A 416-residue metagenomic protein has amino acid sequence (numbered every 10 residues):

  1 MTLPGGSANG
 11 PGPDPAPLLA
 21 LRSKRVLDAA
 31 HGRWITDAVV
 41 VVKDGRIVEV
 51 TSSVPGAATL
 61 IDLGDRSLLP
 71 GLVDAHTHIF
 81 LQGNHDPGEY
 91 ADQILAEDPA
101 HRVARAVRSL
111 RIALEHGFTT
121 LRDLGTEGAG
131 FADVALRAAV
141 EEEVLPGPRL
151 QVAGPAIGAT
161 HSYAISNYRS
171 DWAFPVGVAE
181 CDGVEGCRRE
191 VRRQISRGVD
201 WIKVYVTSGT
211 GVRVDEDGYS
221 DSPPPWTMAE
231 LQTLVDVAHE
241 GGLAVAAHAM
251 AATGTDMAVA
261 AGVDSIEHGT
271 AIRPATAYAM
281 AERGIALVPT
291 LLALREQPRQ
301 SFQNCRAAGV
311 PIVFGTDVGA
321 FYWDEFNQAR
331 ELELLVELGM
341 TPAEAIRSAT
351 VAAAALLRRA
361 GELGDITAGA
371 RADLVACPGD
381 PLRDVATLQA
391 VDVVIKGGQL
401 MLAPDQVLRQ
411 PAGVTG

Functional and structural regions predicted by a protein language model:
T2-A20, V26, A30-L69, D92 (+1 more regions): Histidine-rich, glycine-flanked metal-binding segment
K24, I35, A349-V351, A368-G413: C-terminal cap of metal-dependent C-N hydrolases
R66-E142, T160, A258-A261: Metal-associated gating/positioning segment near the N- to mid-region
I79-R102, E142, T160-P175, G209-W226 (+2 more regions): Active-site gating loops and adjacent loop-to-helix segments of metal-dependent hydrolytic enzymes
N84-H85, D133, S162-A164, V212-D215 (+4 more regions): Histidine/acidic-residue-rich catalytic or RNA/ligand-binding cores of hydrolases and nuclease-related proteins
D92, E240, Q297-D380: His/Asp/Glu-enriched, well-ordered alpha-helical/loop segment that forms or immediately abuts the divalent-metal
R105-A132, L136, P146-A156, V199-G209 (+3 more regions): Divalent metal-dependent hydrolysis catalytic cores, especially in the metallo-beta-lactamase
A135, D182-V206, G211-A286, E296-P311 (+1 more regions): Histidine/acidic residue-rich metal-binding segments in metalloenzymes
